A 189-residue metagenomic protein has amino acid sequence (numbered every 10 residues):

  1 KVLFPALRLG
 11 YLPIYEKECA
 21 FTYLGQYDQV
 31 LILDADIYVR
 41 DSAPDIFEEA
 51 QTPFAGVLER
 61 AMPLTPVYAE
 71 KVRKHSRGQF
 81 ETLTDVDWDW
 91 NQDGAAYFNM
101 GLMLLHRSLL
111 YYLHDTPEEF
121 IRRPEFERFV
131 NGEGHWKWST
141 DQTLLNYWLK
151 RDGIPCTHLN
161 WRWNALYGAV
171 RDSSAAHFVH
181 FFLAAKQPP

Functional and structural regions predicted by a protein language model:
K1-P189: Glycosyltransferase catalytic domains, chiefly GT-A lineage
